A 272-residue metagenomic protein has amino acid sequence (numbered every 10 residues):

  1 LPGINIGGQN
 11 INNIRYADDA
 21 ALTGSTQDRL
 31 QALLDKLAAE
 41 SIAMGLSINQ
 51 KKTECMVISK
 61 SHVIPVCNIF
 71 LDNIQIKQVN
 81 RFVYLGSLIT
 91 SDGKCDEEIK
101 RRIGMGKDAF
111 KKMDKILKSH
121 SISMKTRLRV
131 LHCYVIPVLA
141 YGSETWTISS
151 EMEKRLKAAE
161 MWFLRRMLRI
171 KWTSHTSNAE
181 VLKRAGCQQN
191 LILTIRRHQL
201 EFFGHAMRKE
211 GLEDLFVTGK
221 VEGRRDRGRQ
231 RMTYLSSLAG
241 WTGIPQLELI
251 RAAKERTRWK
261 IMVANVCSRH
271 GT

Functional and structural regions predicted by a protein language model:
L1-T272: Short linear motifs embedded in intrinsically disordered, charge-biased segments
